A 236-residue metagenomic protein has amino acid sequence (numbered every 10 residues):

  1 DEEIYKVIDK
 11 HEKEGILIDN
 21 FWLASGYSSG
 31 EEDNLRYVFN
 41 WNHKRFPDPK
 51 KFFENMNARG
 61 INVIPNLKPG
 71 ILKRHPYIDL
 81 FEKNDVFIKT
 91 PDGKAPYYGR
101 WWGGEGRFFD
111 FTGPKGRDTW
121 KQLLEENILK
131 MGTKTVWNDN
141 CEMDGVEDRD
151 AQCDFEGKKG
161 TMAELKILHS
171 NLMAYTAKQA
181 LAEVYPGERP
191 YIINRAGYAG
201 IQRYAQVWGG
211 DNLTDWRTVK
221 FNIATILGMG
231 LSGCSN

Functional and structural regions predicted by a protein language model:
D1-N236: Catalytic-domain carbohydrate-binding cleft regions of carbohydrate-active enzymes
